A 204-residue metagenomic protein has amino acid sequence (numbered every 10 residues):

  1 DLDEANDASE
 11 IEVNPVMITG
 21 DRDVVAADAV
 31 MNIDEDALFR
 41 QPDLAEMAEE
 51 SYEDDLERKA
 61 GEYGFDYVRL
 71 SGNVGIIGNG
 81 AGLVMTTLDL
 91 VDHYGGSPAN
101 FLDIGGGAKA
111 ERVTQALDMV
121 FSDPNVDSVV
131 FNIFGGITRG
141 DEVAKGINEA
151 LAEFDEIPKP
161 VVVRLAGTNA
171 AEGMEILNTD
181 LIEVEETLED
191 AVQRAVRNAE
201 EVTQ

Functional and structural regions predicted by a protein language model:
D1-V13, M17-F131, V143, A166-Q204: ATP-dependent carboxylate/acyl-activation modules
M119-S122, E149-E153: Short basic/hydrophobic patches in alpha-helices and adjacent helix-turn junctions that form amphipathic surface motifs
F134-T138: Glycine-rich, proline-tolerant flexible connector loops at the mouths of alpha/beta enzymes
R139-A150: Short Gly/Thr/Asp-enriched flexible loops that form oxyanion-binding sites at enzyme active sites
A150-G167, E185: Short, acidic/small-residue loops that bind anionic groups at enzyme active sites
